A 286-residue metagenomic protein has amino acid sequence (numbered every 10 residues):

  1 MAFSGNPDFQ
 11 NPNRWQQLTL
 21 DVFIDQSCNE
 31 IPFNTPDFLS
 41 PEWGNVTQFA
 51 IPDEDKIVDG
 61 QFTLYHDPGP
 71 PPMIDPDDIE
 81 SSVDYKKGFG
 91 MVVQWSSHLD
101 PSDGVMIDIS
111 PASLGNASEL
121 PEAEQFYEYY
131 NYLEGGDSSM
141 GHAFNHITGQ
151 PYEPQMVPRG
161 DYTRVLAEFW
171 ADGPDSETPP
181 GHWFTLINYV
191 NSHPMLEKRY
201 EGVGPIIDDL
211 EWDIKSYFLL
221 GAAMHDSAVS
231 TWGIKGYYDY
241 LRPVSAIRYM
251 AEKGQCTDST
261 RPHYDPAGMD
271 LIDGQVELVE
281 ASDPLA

Functional and structural regions predicted by a protein language model:
M1-A286: Acidic/polar surface patches and capping/hinge elements
